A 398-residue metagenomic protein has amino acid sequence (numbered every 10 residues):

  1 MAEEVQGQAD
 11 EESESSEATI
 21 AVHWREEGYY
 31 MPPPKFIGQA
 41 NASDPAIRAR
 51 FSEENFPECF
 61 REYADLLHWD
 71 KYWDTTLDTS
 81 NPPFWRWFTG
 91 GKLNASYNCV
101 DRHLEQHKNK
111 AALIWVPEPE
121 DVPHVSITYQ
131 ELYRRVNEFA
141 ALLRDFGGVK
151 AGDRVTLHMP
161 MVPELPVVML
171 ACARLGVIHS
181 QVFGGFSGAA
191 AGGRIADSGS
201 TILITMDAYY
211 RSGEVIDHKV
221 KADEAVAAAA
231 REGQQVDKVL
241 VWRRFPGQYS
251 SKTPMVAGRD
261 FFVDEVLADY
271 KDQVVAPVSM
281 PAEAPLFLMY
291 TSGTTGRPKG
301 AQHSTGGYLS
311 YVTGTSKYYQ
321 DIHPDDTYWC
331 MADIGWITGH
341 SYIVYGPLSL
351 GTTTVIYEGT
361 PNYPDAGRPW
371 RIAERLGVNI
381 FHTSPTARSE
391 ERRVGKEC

Functional and structural regions predicted by a protein language model:
F51, S96, L113-M169, S187-G192 (+2 more regions): Conserved AMP-binding/adenylate-forming core of the ANL superfamily
L77, C99-T128, P246-S250, A257: AMP-dependent adenylate-forming
N109-A111, V236-G247, M255-Y290, R297 (+2 more regions): Conserved pre-ATP/AMP-binding loop-to-beta segment of ANL
M159-A173, G185-A189, A332-L350: Conserved coil-to-alpha-helix start sites within the AMP-binding
M159-P160, S180-A196, A208-R211, D217 (+3 more regions): ATP-dependent adenylate-forming carboxylate-activation enzymes
L170, R174-E265, R375-G377, S384-P385: Structural core segment of the AMP-binding/adenylate-forming
T291, E390-C398: Conserved small/polar residues in nucleotide/adenosyl-binding loops
L309-T327, I337-I380: Conserved AMP-binding/adenylation subdomain of ANL enzymes
